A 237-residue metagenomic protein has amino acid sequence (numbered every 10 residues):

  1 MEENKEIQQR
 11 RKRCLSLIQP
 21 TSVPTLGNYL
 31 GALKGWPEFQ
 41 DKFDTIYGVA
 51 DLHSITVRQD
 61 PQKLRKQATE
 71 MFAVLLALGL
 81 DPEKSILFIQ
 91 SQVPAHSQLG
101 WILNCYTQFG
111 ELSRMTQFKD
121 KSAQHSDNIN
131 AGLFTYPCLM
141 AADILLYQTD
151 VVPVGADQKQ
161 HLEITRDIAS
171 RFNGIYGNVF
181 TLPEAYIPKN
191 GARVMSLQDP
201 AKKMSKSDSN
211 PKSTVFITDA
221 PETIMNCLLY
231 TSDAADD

Functional and structural regions predicted by a protein language model:
M1-S22, D41-K42, P82-K84, N173 (+2 more regions): Non-catalytic terminal extensions that flank enzyme cores
E2-A142: N-terminal Rossmann-like or analogous alpha/beta NTP/dinucleotide-binding catalytic cores that position adenine
L30, Q62-R65, K159-E163, T218: Short, conserved loop/turn and helix-capping segments at secondary-structure boundaries that abut family-defining
A73, W101, E163-S170, E222 (+1 more regions): Residues on a specific face of well-ordered alpha-helices
D120-F172, Y176, S196: Internal, conserved structured core segments that host functional sites
N210-T218, E222-L229: His/Asp/Glu-rich acidic catalytic environments and adjacent acidic regulatory segments
Y230-D237: Conserved small/polar residues in nucleotide/adenosyl-binding loops
